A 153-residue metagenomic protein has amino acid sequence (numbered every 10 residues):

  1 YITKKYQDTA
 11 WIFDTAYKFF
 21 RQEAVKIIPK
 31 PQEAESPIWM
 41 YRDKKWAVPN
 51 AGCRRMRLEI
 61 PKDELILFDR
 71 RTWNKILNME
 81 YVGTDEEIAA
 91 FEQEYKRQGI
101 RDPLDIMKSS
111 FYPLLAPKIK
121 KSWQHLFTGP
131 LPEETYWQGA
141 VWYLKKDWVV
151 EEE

Functional and structural regions predicted by a protein language model:
Y1-W11, A34-S36, W46-R55, I60-E153: Conserved NAD+-utilizing ADP-ribose enzyme module
I12-K45: Short, well-structured hydrophobic secondary-structure segments
